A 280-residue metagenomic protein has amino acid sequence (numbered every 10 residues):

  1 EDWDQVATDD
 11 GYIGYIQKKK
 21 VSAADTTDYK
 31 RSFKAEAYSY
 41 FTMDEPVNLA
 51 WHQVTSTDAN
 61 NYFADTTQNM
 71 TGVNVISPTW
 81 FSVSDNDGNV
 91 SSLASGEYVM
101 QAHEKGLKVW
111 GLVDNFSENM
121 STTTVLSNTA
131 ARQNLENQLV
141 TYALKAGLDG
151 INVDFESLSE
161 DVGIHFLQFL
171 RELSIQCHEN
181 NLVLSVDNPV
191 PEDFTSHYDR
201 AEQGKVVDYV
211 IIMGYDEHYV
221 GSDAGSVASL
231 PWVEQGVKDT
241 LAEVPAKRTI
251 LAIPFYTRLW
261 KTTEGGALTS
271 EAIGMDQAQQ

Functional and structural regions predicted by a protein language model:
E1-D2: Conserved beta-strand/loop element in small beta-rich adapter and peptidoglycan-binding domains
A7-P46: Boundary regions of SH3-family modules and the immediately adjacent low-complexity/disordered segments in eukaryotic
A37, D85-D114, L158-S185: Aromatic-lined substrate-binding rim segments of carbohydrate-active enzymes
N48-H52, N74-P78, L107-V113, I151-V153 (+3 more regions): Hydrophobic faces of well-ordered beta-strands that scaffold small-molecule active sites in alpha/beta enzyme cores
A59-N86, L139-I151: Catalytic domains of carbohydrate-active enzymes, especially glycoside hydrolases
D85-S92, S117-Q133, V162, A224-G225: Surface-exposed, active-site-proximal loop segments in enzymatic domains
N86, N137, E160-Q279: Substrate-binding surface in catalytic domains of secreted glycosidases
M100-I151, F155-E156, H178: Substrate-binding cleft of extracellular glycoside hydrolase catalytic domains
